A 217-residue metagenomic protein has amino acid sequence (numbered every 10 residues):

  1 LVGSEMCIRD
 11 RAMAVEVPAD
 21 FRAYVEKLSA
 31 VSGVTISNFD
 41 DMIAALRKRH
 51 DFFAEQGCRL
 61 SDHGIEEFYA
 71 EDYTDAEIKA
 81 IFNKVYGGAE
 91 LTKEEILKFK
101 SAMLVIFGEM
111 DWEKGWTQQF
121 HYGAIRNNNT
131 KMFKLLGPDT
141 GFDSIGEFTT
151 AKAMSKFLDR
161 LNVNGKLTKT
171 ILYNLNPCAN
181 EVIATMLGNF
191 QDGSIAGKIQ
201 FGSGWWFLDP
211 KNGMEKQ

Functional and structural regions predicted by a protein language model:
L1-C7: Short, small-residue-biased leader/transition segments that mark boundaries at the very start of proteins
S4, A23-K169, C178-A196, M214-K216: Histidine/acidic residue-rich metal-binding segments in metalloenzymes
V17: A conserved mid-domain beta-alpha-beta active-site/ligand-binding segment of alpha/beta enzyme cores
K169-Y173, F201-G202: Short catalytic-loop micro-motif centered on adjacent basic/acidic residues
N176-C178, F207: Short beta->alpha connector loops
G197-D209: Generic long, charged, amphipathic alpha-helical segments
